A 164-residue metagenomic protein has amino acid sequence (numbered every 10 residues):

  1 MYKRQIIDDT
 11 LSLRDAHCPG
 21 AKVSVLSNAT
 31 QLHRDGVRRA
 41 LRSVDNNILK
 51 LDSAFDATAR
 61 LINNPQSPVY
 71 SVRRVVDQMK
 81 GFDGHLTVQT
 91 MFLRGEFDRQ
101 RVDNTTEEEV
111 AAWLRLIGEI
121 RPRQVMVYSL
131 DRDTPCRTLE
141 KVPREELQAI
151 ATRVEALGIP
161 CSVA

Functional and structural regions predicted by a protein language model:
M1-Y2, C161: Generic detector of short, aliphatic-rich beta-strand segments that form the cores of beta-sheets in diverse domain
K3-Y128, D133-E140: Conserved AdoMet/S-adenosylmethionine-binding subsite of the radical SAM
P143-A164: Binuclear metal-ion centers of metallo-dependent hydrolases, dominated by the metallo-beta-lactamase
